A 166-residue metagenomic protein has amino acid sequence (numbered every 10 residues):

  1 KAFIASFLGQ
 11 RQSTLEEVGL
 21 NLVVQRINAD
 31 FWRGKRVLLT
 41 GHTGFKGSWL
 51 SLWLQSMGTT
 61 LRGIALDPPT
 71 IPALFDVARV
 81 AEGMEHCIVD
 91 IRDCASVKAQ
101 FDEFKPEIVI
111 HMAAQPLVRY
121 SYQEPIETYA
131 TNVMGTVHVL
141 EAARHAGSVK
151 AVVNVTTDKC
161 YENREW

Functional and structural regions predicted by a protein language model:
A2-A5: Extreme N-terminal basic, low-complexity initiation segments that serve as generic localization/processing leaders
F7-W166: N-terminal Rossmann-like NAD(P)+-binding domain of SDR-like oxidoreductases, especially those catalyzing
